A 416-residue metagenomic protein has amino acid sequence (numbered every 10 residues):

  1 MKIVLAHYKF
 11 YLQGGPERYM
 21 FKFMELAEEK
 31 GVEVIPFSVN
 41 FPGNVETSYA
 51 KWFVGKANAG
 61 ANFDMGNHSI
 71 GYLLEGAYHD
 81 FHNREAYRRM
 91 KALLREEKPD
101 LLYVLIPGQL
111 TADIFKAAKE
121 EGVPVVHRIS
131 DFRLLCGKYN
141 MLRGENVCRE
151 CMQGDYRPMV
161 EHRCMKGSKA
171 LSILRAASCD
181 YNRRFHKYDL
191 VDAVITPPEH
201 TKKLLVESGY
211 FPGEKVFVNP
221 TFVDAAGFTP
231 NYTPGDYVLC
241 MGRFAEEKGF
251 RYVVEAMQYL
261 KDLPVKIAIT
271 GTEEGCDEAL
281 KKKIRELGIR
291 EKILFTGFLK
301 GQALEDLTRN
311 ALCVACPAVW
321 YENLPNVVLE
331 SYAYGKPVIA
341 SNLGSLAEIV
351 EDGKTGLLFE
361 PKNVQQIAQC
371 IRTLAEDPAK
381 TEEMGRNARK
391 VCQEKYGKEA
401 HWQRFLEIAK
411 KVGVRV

Functional and structural regions predicted by a protein language model:
M1-Y49, E97, E121, Q258: N-terminal subdomain of nucleotide-sugar transferases
R18, D236, R243-Y259, L357 (+1 more regions): A conserved mid-protein helix/loop that constitutes part of the nucleotide-sugar donor-binding site
H200, F222: Carbohydrate-associated surface elements
M241, K266-K281, G297: Glycosyltransferase donor-sugar binding loop
A279-L299: Nucleotide-activated donor-binding/catalytic signature segment of Leloir-type glycosyltransferases, i.e., the conserved
F298-L299, D306-A311: Short alpha-helical donor nucleotide-sugar binding micro-motif in glycosyltransferases
R309-N323, K336: Acidic donor-binding loop of glycosyltransferase active sites
D352-G353, L357-V364, T373-P378: Conserved acidic donor-binding segment of nucleotide-sugar-dependent glycosyltransferases
